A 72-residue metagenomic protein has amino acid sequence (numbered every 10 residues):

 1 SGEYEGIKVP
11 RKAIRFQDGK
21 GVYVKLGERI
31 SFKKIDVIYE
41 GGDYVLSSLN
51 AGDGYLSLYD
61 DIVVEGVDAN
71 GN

Functional and structural regions predicted by a protein language model:
S1-N72: Edge-of-domain interaction segments
